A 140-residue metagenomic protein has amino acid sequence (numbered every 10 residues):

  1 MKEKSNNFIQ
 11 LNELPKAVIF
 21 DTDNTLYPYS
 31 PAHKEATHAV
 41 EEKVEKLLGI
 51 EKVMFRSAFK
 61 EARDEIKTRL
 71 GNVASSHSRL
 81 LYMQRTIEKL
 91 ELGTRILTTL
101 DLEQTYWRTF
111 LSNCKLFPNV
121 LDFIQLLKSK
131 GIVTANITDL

Functional and structural regions predicted by a protein language model:
K2-F20, T25-A58: Active-site neighborhood of HAD-like aspartate-dependent phosphohydrolases
V18, T99-K115, V120-L140: Substrate-recognition element of Asp-dependent hydrolases with the DxDx(T/V) motif
S30, R69-S76, F110-N113: Short gly/ser-rich anion-binding loops that grip negatively charged ligand groups
H33, S75, R79, V120: Hydrophobic (often cysteine-bearing) scaffold residues that line and stabilize catalytic clefts of nucleotide/cofactor
A36, V40, Y82, N119: Charged catalytic carboxylate motif
E61-T105: A metal-dependent, Asp-based hydrolase signature
